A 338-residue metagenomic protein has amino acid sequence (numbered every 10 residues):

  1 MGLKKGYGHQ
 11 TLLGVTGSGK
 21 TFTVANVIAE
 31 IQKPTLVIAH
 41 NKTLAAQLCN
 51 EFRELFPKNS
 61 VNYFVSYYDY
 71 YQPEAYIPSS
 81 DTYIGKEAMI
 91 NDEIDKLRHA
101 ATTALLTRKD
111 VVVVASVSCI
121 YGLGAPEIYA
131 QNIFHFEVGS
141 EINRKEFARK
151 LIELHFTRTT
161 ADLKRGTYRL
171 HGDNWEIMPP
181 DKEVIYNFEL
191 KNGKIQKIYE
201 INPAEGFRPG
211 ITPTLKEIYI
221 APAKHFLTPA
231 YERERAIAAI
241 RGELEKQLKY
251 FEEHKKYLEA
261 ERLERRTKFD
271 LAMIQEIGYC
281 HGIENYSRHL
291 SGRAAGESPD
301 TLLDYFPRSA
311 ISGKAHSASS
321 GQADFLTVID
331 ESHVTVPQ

Functional and structural regions predicted by a protein language model:
M1-Q338: ASCE RecA-like P-loop NTPase motor cores that couple ATP hydrolysis to mechanical translocation on nucleic acids
